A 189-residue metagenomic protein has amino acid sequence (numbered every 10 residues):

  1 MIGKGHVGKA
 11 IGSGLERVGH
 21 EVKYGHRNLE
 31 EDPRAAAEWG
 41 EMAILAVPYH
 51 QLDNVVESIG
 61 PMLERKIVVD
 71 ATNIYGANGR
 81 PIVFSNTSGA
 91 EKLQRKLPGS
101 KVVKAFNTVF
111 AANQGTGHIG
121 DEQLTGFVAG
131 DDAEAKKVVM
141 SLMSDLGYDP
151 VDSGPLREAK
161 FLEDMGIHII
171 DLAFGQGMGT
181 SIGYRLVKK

Functional and structural regions predicted by a protein language model:
M1-R34: NAD(P)+-binding Rossmann beta1-loop-alpha1 motif at the extreme N-terminus of oxidoreductases
A10, G14, K96, L142: Rossmann-fold NAD(P)-dependent oxidoreductase module
K23, P33-I67, A71-A77: Rossmann-like NAD(P)-binding element
Y24, K101-F106, V151-S153: General beta-strand structural signal in soluble alpha/beta enzymes
T72-I119: Rossmann-fold NAD(P)-binding glycine/threonine-rich loop
T125-K189: Active-site-lining helix/loop region of Rossmann-like oxidoreductase modules
